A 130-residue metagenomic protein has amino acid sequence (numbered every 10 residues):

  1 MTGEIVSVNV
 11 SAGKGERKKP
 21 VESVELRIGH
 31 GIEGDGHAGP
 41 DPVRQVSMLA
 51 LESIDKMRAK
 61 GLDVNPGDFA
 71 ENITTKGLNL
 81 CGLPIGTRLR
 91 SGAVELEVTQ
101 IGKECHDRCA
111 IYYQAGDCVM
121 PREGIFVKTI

Functional and structural regions predicted by a protein language model:
M1-I130: Metal-cofactor-dependent catalytic cores
